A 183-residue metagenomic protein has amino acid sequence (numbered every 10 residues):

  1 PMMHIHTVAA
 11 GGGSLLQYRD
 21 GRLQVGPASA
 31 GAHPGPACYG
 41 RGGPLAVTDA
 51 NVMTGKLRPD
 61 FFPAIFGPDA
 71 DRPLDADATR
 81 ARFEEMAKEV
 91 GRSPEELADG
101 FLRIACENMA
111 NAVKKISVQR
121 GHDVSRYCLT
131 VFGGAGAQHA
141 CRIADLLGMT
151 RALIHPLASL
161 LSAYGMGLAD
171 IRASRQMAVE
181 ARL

Functional and structural regions predicted by a protein language model:
P1-L183: N-terminally biased helix-coil "hinge/interface" segments that flank
